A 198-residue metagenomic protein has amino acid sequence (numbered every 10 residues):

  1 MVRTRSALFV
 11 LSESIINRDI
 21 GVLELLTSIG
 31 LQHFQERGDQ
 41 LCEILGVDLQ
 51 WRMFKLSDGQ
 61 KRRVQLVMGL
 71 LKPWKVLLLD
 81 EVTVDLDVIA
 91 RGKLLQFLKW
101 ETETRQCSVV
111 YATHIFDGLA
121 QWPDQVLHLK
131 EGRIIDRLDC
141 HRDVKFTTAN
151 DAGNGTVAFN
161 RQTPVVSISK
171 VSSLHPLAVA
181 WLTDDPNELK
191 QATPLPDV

Functional and structural regions predicted by a protein language model:
M1-L31: ABC ATPase nucleotide-binding domain signature region
Q35, L41-K55: Conserved ABC nucleotide-binding domain
L66: Hydrophobic anchor residue at the start of the ABC signature
L71-K75: A short, proline-enriched helix->beta-strand linker immediately N-terminal to the Walker B motif in ABC-type P-loop
E81-V82: Walker B catalytic motif
R91-R105: Helical segment within the ABC ATPase nucleotide-binding domain
A112-H114: H-loop/switch region of ABC-family ATPase nucleotide-binding domains
R133-T183: Conserved beta-strand-loop-alpha-helix hinge in the C-terminal portion of ABC ATPase nucleotide-binding domains
